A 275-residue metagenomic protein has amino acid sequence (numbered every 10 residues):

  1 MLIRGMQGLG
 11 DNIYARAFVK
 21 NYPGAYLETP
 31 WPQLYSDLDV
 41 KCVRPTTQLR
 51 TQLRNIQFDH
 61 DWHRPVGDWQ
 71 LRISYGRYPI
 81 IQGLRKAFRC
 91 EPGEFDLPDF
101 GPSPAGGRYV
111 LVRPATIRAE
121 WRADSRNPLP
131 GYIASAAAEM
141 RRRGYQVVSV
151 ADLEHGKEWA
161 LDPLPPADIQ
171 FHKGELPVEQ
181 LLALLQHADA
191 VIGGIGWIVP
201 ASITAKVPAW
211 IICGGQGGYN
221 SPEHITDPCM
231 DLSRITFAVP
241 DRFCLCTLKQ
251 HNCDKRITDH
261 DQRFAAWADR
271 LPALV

Functional and structural regions predicted by a protein language model:
M1-V275: Catalytic machinery of carbohydrate-active enzymes, primarily nucleotide-sugar-dependent glycosyltransferases
